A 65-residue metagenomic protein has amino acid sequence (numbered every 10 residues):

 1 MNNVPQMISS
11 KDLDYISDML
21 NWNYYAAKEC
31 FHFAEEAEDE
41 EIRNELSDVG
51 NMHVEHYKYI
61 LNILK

Functional and structural regions predicted by a protein language model:
M1-K65: Amphipathic alpha-helical hairpins
